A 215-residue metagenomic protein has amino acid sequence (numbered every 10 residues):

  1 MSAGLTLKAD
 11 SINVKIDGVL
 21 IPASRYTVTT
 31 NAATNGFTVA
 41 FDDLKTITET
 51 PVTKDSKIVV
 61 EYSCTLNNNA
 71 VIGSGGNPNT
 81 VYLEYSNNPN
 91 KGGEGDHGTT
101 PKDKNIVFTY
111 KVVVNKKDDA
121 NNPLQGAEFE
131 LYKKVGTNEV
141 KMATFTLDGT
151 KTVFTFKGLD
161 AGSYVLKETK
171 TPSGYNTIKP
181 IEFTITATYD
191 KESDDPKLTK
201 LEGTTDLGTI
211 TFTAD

Functional and structural regions predicted by a protein language model:
M1-D215: Solvent-exposed loop/turn and edge beta-strand elements of beta-rich ligand-binding domains
